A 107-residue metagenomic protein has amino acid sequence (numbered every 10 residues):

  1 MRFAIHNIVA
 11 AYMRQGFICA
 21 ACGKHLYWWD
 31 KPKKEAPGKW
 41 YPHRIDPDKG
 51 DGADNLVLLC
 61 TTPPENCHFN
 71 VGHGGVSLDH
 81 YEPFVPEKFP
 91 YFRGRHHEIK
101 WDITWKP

Functional and structural regions predicted by a protein language model:
M1-H6, E82-P107: Short, intrinsically disordered terminal segments enriched in charged and Pro/Gly residues
M1-K24, D48-G50: Short, charged surface segments at domain edges that flank catalytic/cofactor-binding sites
Q15, C22, P37, D51 (+2 more regions): Feature targets compositionally biased, intrinsically disordered low-complexity regions with long contiguous runs
K24-L58: Histidine-centered nuclease catalytic patch
K24-Y27, L56-P86: Short Cys/His-centered divalent metal-binding micro-motifs
L26-Y27, G38, C67, I99 (+1 more regions): Short, low-complexity intrinsically disordered segments
Y41-P42, N66, V71, G94: Intrinsically disordered, low-complexity regions enriched for glutamine and histidine
